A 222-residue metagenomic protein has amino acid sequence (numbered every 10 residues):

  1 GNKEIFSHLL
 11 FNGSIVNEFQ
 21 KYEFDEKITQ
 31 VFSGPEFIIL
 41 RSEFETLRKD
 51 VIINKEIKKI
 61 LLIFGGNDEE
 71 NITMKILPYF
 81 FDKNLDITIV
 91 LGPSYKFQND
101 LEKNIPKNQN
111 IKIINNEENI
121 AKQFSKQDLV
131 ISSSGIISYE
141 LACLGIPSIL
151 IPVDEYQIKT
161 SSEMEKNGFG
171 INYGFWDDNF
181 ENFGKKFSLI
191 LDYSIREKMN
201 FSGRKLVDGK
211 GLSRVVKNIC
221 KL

Functional and structural regions predicted by a protein language model:
F6-E70, N99: A nucleotide-sugar donor-handling region in carbohydrate enzymes
K55-K126: Donor-nucleotide binding loops and adjacent catalytic segments primarily of GT-B fold Leloir glycosyltransferases
N110, S125-I136, I146: Acidic donor-binding loop of glycosyltransferase active sites
N115, S133-I136, P152-V153: Short Ser/Thr-rich beta->loop micro-motif in glycosyltransferases that lines and helps position the nucleotide-sugar
E118-K122, I137, N182: Short acidic active-site motifs
S138-G184: Catalytic binding pocket for nucleotide-activated donors in carbohydrate/polymer assembly enzymes
I195-G209: A short, well-ordered alpha-helix in the C-terminal region of glycosyltransferases
D208-L222: C-terminal alpha-helical cap of glycosyltransferases
